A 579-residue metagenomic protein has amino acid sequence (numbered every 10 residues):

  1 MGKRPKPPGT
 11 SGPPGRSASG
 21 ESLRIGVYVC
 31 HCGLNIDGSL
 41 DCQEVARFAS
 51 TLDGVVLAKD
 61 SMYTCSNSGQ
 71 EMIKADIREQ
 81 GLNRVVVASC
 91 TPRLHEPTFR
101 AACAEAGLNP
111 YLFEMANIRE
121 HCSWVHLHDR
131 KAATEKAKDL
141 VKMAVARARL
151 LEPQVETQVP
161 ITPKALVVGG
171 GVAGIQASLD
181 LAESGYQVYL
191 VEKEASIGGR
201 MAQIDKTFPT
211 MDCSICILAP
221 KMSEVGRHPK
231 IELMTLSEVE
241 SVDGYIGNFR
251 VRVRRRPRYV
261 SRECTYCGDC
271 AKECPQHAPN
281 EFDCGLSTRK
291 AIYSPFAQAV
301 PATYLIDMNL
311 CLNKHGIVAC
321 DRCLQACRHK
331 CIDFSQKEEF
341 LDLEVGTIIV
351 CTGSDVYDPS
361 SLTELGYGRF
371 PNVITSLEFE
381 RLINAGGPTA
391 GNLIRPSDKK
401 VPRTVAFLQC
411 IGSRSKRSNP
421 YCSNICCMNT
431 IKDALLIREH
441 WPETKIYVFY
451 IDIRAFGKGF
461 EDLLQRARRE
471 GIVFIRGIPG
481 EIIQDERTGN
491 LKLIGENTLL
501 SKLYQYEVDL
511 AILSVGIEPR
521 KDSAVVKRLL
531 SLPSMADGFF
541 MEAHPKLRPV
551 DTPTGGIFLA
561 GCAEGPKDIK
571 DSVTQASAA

Functional and structural regions predicted by a protein language model:
M1-A579: Residues forming the flavin
